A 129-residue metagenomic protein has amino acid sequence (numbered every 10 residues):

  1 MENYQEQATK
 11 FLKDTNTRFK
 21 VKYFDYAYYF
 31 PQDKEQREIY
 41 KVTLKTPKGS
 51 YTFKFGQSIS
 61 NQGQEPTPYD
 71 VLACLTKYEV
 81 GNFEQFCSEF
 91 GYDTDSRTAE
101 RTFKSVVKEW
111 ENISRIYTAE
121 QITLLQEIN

Functional and structural regions predicted by a protein language model:
M1-E2, Q121-N129: Short intrinsically disordered terminal tails
E2-A27: Negatively charged, low-complexity tracts enriched in Asp/Glu with abundant Ser/Thr
Y23-L125: Acidic, low-complexity, intrinsically disordered interaction modules
